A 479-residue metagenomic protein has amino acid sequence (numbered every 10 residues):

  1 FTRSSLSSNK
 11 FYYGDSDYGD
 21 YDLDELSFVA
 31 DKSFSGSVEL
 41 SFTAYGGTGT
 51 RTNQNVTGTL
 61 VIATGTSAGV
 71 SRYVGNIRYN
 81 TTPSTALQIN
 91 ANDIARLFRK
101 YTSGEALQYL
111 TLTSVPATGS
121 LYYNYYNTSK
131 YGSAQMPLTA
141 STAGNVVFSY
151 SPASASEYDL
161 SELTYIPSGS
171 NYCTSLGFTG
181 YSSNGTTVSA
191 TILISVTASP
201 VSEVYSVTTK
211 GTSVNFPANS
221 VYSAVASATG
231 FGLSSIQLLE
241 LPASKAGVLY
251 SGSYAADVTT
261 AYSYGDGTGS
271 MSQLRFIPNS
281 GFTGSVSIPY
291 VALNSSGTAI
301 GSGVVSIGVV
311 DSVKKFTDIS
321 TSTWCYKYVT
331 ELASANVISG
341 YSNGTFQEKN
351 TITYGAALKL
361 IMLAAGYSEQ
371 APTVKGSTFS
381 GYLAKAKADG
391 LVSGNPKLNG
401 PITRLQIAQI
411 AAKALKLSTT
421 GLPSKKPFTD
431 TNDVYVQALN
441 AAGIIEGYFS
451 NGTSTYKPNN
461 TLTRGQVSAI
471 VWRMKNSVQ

Functional and structural regions predicted by a protein language model:
F1-D311: Extracellular glycosylation-rich, acidic/polar low-complexity regions of adhesion- and matrix-associated proteins
G36, S223, G284, S339 (+3 more regions): Active-site micro-motifs of SAM-dependent methyltransferase domains
L40-T52, G177-N184, I288-L293, N399-T429 (+1 more regions): Ampipathic, surface-exposed secondary-structure segments
D93, T111, S220, Q237 (+6 more regions): Ca2+-coordinating acidic residues in Ca2+-binding motifs
C173-G177, A190, V286, G303-V305 (+3 more regions): Short flexible/disordered coil segments
V310-Y326, S334, S339-L405, A411-Q437 (+2 more regions): Feature responds to low-complexity, polar/acidic, surface-exposed segments characteristic of secreted/exported proteins
